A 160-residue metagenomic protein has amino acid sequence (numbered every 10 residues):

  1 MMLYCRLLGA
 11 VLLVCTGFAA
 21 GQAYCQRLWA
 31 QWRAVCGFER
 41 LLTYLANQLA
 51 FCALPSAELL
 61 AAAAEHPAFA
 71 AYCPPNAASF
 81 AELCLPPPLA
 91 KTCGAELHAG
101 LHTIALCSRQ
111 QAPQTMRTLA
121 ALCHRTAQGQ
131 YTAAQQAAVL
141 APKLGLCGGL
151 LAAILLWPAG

Functional and structural regions predicted by a protein language model:
M1-M2, G160: Short, extreme N-terminal leader segments that mark the start of a protein/domain
L3-P75: Juxtamembrane/interface alpha-helical elements of multi-pass membrane proteins
V11-T16, T132-G160: Bilayer-spanning, highly hydrophobic alpha-helical transmembrane segments
L28-V35, A90, R109, P113: Amphipathic, non-membrane alpha-helical segments in soluble helical-bundle scaffolds
G37, Y44, E96, T115-T118 (+1 more regions): Charged, amphipathic alpha-helical oligomerization/scaffolding segments
P67-K91, P158-G160: Membrane-anchoring/interfacial helices and their immediately flanking loops in integral membrane proteins
A81-Q111: Short, non-transmembrane cytosolic segments of multipass membrane proteins
T103-G148: Membrane-interface, cytosolic juxtamembrane amphipathic helix immediately N-terminal to a transmembrane helix, enriched
